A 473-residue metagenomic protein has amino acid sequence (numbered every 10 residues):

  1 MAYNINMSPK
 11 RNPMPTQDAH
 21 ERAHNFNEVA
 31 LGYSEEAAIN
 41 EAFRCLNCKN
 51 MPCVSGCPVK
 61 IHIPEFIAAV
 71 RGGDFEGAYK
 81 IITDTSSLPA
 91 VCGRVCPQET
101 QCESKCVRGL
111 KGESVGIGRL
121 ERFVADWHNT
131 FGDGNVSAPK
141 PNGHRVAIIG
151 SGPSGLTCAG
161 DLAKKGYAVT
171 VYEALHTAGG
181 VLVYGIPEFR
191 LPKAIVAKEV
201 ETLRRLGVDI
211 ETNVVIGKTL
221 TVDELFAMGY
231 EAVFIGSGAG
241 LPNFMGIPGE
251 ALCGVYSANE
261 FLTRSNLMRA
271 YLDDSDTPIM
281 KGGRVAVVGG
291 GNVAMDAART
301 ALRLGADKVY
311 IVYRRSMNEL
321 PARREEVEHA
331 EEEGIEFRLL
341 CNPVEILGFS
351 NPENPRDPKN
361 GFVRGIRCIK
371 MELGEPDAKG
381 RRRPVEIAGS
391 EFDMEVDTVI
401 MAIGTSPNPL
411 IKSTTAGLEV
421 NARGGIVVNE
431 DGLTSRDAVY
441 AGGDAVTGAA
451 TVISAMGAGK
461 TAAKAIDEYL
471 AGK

Functional and structural regions predicted by a protein language model:
R22-N40, I61-R94, K111-K140, S265-N266: Ferredoxin-type iron-sulfur electron-transfer modules in oxidoreductases and energy-metabolism complexes
N47-G72, V91-V124, T170, T177 (+1 more regions): Iron-sulfur cluster-binding cysteine motifs and their immediate structural context in ferredoxin-like electron-transfer
G77, K140, R145-I149, A197-I247 (+5 more regions): Feature captures the FAD/FMN-dependent oxidoreductase FAD-binding
V124-K140, K198-K218, P242-L304, V420-S435: Glycine-rich dinucleotide-binding loop and its adjacent helix/turn
H144-T170, A294-L302: N-terminal Rossmann-like FAD-binding beta1-loop-alpha1 element of flavoenzymes
V171, L175-E211, A298-E345: Rossmann-like dinucleotide-binding cores of NAD(P)H-dependent redox enzymes
A251-G282, P376-A449: FAD-site-proximal beta/loop scaffold in flavoenzymes
A297, A445-K473: A conserved FAD-binding loop/helix module that cradles the flavin
